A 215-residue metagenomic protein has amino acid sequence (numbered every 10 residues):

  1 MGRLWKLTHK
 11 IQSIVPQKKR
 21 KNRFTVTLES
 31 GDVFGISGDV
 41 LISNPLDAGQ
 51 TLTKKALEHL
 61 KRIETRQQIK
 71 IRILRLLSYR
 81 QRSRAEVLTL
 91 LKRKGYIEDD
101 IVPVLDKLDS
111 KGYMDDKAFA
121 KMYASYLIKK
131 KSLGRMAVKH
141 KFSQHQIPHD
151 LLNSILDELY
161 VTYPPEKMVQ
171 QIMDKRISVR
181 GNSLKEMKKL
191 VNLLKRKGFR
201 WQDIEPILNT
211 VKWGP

Functional and structural regions predicted by a protein language model:
M1-P215: An alpha-helical, amphipathic repeat domain used for nucleic-acid recognition, typified by the mTERF helical solenoid
